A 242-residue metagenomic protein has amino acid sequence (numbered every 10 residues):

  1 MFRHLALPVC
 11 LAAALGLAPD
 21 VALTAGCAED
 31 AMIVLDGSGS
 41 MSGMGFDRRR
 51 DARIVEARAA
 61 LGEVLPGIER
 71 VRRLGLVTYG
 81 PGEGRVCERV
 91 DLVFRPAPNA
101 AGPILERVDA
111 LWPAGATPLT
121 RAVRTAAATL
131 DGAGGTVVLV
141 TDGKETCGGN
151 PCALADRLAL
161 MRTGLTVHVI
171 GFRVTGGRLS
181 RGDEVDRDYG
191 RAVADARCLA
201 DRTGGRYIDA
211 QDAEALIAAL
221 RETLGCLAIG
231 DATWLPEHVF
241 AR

Functional and structural regions predicted by a protein language model:
M1-V9: Bacterial N-terminal signal peptides that target proteins for export
F2-R3, L15-F46: Acidic, polar low-complexity linker/tail segments
C27-D30, R70-L74, G132-T136, M161-H168 (+1 more regions): Loop/turn elements at helix/coil->beta-strand transitions in domains of secreted/extracellular proteins
A28-A31, M41-L76, V93-A100: …and closely analogous acidic/polar surface helices at protein-protein or active-site interfaces in A-domain-like
L35-S38, A57, L76, A126 (+5 more regions): DG-centered beta-turn motif at the end of beta-strands
G84, E88-T136, E145-G149, V169-L179 (+1 more regions): Von Willebrand factor
L111, K144-R202, A210: VWA/integrin I-like adhesion module and closely mimicked acidic/polar interface patches used
D201, R206-R242: C-terminal "exit" segments of structured domains
